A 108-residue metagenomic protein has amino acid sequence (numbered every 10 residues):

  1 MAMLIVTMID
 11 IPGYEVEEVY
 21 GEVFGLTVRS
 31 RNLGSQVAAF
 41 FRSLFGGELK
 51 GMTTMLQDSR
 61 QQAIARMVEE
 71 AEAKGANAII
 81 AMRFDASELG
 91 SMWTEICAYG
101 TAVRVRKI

Functional and structural regions predicted by a protein language model:
M1-S35, A73, N77, T94-I108: N-terminal presequence-like segments and the immediate start of the first folded domain
M8-I11, R83-L89: Short, solvent-exposed loop/turn elements at beta->coil junctions and helix N-caps that rim active or binding pockets
V23, V28, Q36-R83: Short, well-ordered alpha-helical segments
G51, A65, E69, S91-M92 (+2 more regions): Short alpha-helix boundary/capping motifs
